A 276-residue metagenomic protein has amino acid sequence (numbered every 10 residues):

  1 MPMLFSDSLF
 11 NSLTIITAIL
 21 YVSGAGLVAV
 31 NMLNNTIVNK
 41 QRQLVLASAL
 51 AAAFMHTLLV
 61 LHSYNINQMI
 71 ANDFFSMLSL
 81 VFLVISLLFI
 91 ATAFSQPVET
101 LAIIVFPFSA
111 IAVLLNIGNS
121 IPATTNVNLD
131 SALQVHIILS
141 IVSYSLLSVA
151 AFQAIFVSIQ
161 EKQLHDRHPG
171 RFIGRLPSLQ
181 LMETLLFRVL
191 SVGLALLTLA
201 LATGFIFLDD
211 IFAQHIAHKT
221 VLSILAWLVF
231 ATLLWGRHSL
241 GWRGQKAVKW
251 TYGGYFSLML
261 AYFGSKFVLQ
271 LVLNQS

Functional and structural regions predicted by a protein language model:
M1-Y21, S143-L147: Hydrophobic transmembrane alpha-helical segments in integral membrane proteins
L9-L20, M69-F82, H215-A226: Structural signature of hydrophobic alpha-helical transmembrane segments
K40-A49, F75-S76, E99-A110, K246-G253: Cytoplasmic-side transmembrane-helix entry/capping segments in multi-pass membrane proteins
A47-S63, V113-I117: A generic, lipid-embedded transmembrane alpha helix
A93-V142: Hydrophobic alpha-helical segments and helix pairs
Q160-M182: Membrane-interface interhelical connector segments
G236-S257: Interfacial loop-to-transmembrane junctions
A261-S276: Juxtamembrane boundary at the C-terminal end of a transmembrane helix
